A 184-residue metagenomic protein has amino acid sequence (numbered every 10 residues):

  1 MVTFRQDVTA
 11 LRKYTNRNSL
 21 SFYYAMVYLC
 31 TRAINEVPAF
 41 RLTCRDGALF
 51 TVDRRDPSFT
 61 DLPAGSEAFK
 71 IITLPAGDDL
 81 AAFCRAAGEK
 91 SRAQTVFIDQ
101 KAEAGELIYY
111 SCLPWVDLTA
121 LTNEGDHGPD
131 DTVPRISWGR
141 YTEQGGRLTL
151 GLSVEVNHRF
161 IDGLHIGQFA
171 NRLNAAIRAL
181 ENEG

Functional and structural regions predicted by a protein language model:
M1, P63-L118: Helical lid/core segments from catalytic subdomains that handle acyl or acyl-like groups
M1-K13, R54-D78, T149-E155: Acyl/amide activation-and-transfer machinery of modular secondary-metabolite enzymes
M1-T3, I98, G105-G145, T149: Flexible, Gly/Pro-enriched loop and linker segments at secondary-structure and domain junctions
F4, Y14, N18, A33: Aromatic-residue-lined binding/catalytic grooves and analogous aromatic/hydrophobic interfacial grooves in multimeric
S19, Y23, L80, D162-I166 (+1 more regions): Short, charged, low-complexity patches
L20-P57: Hydrophobic "lid/gating" helix adjacent to the active-site nucleophile that controls access to an acyl-thioester pocket
C30, C84-S91, F169-I177: Short amphipathic C-terminal alpha-helix that caps PH/PH-like domains
D130-N182: Active-site-proximal acidic secondary-structure segment that organizes catalysis
